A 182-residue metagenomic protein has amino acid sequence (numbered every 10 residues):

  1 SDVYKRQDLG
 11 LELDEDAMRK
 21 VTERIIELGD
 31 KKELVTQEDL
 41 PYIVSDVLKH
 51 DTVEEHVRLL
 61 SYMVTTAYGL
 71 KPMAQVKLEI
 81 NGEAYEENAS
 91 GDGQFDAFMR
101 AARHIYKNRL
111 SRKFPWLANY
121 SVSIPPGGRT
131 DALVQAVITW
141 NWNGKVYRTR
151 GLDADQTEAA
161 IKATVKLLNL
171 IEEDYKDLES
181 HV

Functional and structural regions predicted by a protein language model:
V3-Y4: Short, small-residue-biased leader/transition segments that mark boundaries at the very start of proteins
L9-E12, M18, I26-V182: Polyanion-binding surfaces on beta-sheet-dominated domains and ring/shell assemblies
T22: Beta-strand/loop-dominated core regions that host nucleotide or nucleotide-derived cofactor-binding catalytic loops
